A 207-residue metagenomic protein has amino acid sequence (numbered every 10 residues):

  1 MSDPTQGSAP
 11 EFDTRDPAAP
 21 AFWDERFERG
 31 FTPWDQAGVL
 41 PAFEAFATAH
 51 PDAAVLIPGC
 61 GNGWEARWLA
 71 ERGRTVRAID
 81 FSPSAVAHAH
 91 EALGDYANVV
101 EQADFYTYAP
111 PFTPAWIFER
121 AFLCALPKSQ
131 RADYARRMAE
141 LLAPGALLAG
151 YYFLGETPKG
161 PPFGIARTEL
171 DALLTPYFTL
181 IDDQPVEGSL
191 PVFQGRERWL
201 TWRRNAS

Functional and structural regions predicted by a protein language model:
S2-L56, G61-F112, L126-S207: Class I (Rossmann-like) S-adenosyl-L-methionine-dependent methyltransferase catalytic domain, capturing the SAM-binding
A115: Residue-level marker of regulatory loop/turn positions in helix-turn-helix DNA-binding domains and in histidine
F118: A conserved beta-strand element that flanks and buttresses the S-adenosyl-L-methionine
A121-A125: Short catalytic micro-motifs in class I SAM-dependent methyltransferases
